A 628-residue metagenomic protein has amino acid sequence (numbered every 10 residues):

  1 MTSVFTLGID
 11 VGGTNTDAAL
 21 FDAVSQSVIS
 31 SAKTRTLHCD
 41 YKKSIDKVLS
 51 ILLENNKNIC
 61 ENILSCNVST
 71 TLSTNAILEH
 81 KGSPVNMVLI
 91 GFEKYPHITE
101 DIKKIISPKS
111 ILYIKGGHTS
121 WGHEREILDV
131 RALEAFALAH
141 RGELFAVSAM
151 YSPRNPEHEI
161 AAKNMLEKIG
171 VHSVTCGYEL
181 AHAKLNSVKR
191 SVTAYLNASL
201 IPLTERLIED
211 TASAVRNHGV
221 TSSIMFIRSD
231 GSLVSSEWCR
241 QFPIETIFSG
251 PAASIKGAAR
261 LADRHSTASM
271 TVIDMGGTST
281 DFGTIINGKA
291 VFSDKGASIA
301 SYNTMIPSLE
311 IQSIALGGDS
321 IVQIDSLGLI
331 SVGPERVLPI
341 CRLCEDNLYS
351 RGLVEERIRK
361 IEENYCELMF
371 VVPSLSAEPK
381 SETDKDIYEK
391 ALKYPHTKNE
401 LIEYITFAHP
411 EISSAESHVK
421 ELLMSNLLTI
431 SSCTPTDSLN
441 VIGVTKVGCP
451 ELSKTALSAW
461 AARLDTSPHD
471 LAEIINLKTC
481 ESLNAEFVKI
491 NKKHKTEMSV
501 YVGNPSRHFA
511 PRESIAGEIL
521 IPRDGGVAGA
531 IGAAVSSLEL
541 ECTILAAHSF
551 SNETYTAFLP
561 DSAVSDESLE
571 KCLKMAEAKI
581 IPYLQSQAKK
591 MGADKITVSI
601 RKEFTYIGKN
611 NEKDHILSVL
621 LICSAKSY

Functional and structural regions predicted by a protein language model:
M1-Y628: N-terminally biased helix-coil "hinge/interface" segments that flank
